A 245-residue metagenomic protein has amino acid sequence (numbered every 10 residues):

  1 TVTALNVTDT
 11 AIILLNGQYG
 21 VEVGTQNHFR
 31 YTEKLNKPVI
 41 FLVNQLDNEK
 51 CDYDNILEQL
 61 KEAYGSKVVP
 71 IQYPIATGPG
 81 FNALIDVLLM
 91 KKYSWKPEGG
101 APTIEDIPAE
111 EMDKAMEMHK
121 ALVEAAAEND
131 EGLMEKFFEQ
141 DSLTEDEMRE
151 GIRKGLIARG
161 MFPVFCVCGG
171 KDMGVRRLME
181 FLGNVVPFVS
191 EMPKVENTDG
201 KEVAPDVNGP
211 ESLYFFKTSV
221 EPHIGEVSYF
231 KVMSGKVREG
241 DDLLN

Functional and structural regions predicted by a protein language model:
T1-N245: Structural and coupling elements of P-loop NTPases
